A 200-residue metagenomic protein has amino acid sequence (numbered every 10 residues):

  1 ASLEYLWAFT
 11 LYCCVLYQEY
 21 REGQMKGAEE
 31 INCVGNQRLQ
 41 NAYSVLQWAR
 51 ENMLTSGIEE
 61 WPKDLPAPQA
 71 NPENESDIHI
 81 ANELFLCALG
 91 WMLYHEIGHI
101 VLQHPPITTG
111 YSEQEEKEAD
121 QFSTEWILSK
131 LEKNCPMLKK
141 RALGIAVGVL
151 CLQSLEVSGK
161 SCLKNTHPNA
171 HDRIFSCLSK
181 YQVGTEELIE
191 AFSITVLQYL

Functional and structural regions predicted by a protein language model:
A1-G90, I97, L102-T108: Peri-catalytic and regulatory segments of divalent metal-dependent proteins
L11-C14, I127-E132: Short regulatory "switch" loops immediately downstream of catalytic or recognition motifs within protein catalytic
N82-W91, E113-E115, K139-V149: Alpha-helical scaffolds flanking conserved acidic
H104-Y111, K130-P136: Inter-helical turn/loop segments and adjacent helix faces that build the functional surface of alpha-helical bundle
S112-K130: An active-site-proximal "capping" alpha-helix that borders the catalytic cofactor pocket
S129-L200: Long, well-structured alpha-helical subdomains associated with metal-dependent extracellular/ecto-lumenal hydrolases
